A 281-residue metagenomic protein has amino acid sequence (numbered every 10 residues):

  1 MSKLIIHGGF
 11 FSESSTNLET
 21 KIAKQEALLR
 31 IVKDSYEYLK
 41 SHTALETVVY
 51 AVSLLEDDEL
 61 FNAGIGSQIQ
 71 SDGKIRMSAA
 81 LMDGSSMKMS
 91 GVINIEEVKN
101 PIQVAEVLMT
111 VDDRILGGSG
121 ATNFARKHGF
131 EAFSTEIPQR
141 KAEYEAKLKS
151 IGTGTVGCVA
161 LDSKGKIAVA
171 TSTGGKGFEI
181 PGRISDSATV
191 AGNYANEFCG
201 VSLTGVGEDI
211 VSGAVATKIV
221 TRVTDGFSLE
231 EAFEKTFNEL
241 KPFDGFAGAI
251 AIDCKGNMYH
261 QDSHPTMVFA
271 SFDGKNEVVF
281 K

Functional and structural regions predicted by a protein language model:
M1-K281: Alpha/propeptide regions of enzymes that mature by internal proteolysis
